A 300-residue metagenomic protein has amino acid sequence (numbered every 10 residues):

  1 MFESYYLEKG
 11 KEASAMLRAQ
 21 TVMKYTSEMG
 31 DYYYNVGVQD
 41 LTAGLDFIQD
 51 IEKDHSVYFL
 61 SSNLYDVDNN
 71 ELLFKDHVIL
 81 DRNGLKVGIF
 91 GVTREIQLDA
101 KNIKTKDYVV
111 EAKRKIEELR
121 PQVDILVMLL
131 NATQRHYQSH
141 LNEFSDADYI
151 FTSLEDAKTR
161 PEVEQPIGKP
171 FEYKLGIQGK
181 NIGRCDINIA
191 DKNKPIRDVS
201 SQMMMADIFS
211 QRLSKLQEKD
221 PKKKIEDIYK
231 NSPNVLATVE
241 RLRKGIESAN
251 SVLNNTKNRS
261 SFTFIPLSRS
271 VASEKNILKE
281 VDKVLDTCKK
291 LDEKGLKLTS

Functional and structural regions predicted by a protein language model:
M1-S300: Acidic, metal/ion-coordinating pockets
